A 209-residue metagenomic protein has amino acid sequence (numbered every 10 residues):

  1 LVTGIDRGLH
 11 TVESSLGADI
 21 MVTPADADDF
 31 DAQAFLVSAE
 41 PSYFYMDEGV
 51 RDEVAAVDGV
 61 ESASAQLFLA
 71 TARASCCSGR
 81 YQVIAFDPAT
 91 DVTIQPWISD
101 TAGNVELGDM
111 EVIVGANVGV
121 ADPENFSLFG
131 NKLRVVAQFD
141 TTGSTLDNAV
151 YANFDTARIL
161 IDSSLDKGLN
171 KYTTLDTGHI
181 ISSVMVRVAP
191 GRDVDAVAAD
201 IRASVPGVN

Functional and structural regions predicted by a protein language model:
V2-R80, V197-A203, G207-V208: Hydrophobic, regular-secondary-structure patches
T23-P24, M46, F86, V114 (+2 more regions): A conserved hydrophobic position in a structured secondary element of the catalytic/binding core that shapes
D52-A55, N104, D176: Structural motif
A65-L69, A74-L169: Hydrophobic secondary-structure segments that place a key small or acidic residue at a functional site
Q138-N209: Mechanotransmission and gating elements of multispan inner-membrane complexes involved in transport and envelope
